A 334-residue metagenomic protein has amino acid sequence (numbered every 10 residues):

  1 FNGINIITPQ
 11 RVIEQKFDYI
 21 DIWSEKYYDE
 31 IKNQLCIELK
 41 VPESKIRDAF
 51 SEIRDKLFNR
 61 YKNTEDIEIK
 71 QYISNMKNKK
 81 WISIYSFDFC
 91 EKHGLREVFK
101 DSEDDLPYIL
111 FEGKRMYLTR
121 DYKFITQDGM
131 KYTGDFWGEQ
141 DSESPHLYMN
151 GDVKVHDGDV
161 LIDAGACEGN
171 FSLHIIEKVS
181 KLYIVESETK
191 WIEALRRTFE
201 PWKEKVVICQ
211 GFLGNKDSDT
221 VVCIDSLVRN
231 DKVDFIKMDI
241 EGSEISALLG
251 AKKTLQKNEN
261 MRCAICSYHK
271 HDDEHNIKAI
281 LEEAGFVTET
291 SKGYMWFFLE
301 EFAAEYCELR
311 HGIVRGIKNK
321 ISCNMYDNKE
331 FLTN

Functional and structural regions predicted by a protein language model:
F1-N2: NAD(P)-binding Rossmann-fold cofactor-contacting core
I7-K16, G151-K154, T220-N230, K253: Short amphipathic alpha-helix with an adjacent loop that forms part of the alpha/beta core around
I13, I22-K178, Y183-V185, R229 (+2 more regions): S-adenosyl-L-methionine
G165, K237-E241: Conserved S-adenosyl-L-methionine
C167, K190, S243: Conserved Rossmann-like nucleotide-cofactor binding loop
E188-N230: S-adenosyl-L-methionine
I236, E259-Y268: Conserved beta-strand signature within the Rossmann-like core of class I S-adenosyl-L-methionine
